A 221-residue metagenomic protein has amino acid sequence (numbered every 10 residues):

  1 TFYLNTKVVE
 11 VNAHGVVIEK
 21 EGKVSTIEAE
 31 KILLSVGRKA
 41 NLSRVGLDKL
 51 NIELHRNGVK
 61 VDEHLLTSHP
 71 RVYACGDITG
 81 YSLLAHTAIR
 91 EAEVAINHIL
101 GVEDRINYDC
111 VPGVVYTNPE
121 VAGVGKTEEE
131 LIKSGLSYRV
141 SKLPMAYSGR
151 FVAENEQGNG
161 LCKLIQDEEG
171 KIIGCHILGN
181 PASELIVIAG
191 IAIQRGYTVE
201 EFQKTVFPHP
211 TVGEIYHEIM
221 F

Functional and structural regions predicted by a protein language model:
T1-Y3, Y73, R139-S141: General small-molecule cofactor/ligand-binding pocket signal
L4-G15: A conserved short coil-to-beta-strand element within the FAD-binding core of flavoproteins
N12, K49, D167-E169: Short acidic-glycine loop/turn motifs at beta-strand connectors
E21, E63-H64, E169: Residue-level recognition of short loop/turn positions
T26-L100: FAD-site-proximal beta/loop scaffold in flavoenzymes
G80, H98-T127, V206-P208: Active-site-proximal substrate-binding core of FAD-dependent oxidoreductases
H86-D109, L136-S137, R195-G196: Internal hydrophobic alpha-helix adjacent to the cofactor/substrate pocket in enzyme cavities
T117-T127, I132-F221: Flexible, glycine-rich terminal cap/loop adjacent to redox cofactors in electron-transfer oxidoreductases
